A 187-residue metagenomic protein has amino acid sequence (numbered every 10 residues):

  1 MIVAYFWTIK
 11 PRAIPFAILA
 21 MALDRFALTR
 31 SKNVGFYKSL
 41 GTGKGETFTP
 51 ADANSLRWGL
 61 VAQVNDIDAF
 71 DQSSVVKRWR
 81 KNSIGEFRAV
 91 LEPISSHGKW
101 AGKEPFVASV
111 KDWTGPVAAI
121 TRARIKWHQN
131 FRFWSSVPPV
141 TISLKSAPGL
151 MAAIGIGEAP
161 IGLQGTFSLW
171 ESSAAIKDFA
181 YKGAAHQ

Functional and structural regions predicted by a protein language model:
M1-W58, N65-Q72, N82-G165, A175-K182: Short S/T/G/P-rich N-terminal loop/turn motif that feeds into the first structured element of a domain
Q63-V64, W170: Signature tryptophan residues that serve as conserved aromatic anchors
K77-R80: Catalytic-core segment of enzymes that process non-peptidic bonds
G183-Q187: Active/binding-pocket-proximal capping segment
